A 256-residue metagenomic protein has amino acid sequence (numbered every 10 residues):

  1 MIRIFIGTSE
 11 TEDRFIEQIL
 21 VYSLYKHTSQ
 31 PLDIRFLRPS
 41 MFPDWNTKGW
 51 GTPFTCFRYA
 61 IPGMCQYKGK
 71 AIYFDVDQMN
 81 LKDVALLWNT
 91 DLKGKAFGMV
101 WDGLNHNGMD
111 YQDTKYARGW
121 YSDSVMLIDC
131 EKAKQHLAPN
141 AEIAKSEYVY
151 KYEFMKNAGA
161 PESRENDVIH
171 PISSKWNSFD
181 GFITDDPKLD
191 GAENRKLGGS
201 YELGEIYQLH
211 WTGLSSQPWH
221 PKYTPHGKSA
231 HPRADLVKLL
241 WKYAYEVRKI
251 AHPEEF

Functional and structural regions predicted by a protein language model:
M1-F5: Extreme N-terminal starter segment of soluble prokaryotic enzymes
I6, R14, Q30, I34-F36 (+1 more regions): A glycosyltransferase accessory/donor-loop signature
S23-P31: Short, acidic, metal-binding catalytic loop of nucleotide-sugar glycosyltransferases
L32-Y67: Active-site-proximal specificity loops/subdomain of glycosyltransferases
W50-T52, K115-A117, L197-S200: Short Gly/Pro-enriched turn/cap motifs at secondary-structure boundaries
F57-N105, L127-I128: GT-A fold catalytic core of metal-dependent nucleotide-sugar glycosyltransferases, centered on the diacidic
Y59, S122-V125, I169, I206-Q208: Extracellular structured ligand-interaction cores
T90-M155: Conserved catalytic core of nucleotide-sugar-dependent glycosyltransferases
